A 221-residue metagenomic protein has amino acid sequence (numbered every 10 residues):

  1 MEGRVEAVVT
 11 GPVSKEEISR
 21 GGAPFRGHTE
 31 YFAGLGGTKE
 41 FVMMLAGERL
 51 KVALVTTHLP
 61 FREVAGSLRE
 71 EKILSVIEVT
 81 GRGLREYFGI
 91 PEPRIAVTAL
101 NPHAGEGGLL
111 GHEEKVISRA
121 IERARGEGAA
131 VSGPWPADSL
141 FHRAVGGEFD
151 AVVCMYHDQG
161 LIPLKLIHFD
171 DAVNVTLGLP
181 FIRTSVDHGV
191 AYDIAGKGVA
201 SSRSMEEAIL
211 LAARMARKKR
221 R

Functional and structural regions predicted by a protein language model:
M1-R221: Anion-binding alpha/beta catalytic cores of soluble intermediary-metabolism enzymes, centered on
